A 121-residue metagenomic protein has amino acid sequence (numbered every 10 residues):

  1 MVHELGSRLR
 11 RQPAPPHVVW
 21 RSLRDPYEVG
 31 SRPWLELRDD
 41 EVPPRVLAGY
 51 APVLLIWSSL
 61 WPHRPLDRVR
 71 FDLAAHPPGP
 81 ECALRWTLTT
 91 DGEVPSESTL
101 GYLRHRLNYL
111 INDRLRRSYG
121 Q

Functional and structural regions predicted by a protein language model:
M1-R38: Hydrophobic ligand-binding cavity/cleft-lining segments
L5-G6, D40-P43, P65-R70: Short, surface-exposed coil-to-beta transition loops
L9-P13, R45, D72: Generic structural detector for well-ordered beta-strands
P16-H17, L47-P52, L73-A83: A short, structured loop/turn motif at beta-sheet edges
V18-V29, V46, W57, L84 (+1 more regions): Hydrophobic pocket/interface hotspot
S31-E36, Y50-S58: Short, hydrophobic/aromatic-rich segments at coil-to-beta transitions
W61-D113, R117-Q121: Beta-strand/loop substructures that line and gate deep hydrophobic ligand-binding cavities in soluble
